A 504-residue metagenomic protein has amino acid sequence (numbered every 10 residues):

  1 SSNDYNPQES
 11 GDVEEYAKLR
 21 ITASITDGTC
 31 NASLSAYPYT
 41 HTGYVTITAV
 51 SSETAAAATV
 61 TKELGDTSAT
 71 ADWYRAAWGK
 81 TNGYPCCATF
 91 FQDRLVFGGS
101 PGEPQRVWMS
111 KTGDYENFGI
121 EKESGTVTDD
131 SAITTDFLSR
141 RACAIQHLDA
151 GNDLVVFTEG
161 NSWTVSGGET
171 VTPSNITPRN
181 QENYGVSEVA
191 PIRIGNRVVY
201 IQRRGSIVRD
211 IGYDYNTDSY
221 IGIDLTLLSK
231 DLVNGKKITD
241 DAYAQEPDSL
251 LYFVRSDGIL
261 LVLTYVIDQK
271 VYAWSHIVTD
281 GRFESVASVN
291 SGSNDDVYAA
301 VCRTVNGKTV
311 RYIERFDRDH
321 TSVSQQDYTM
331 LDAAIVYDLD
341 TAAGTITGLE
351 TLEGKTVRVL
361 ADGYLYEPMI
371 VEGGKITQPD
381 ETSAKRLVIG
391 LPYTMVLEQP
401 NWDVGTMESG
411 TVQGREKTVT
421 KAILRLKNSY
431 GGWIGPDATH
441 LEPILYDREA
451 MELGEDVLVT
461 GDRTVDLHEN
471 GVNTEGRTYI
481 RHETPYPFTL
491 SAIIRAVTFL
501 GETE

Functional and structural regions predicted by a protein language model:
S1-S2, I47, S52-K62, G373-D380: A generic structural motif
D4-D27, N31, L64-N82, T309-D317 (+2 more regions): Extended Gly/Ser/Thr-rich low-complexity repeat segments, especially those forming or decorating extracellular
Y5-T54, Q269, E350-V371: Ser/Thr/Gly-rich low-complexity blocks that favor extended beta-strand/coil architectures
D12-A23, C87-A88, V96-F97, Y252: Short hydrophobic/aromatic-rich beta-strand motifs
T61, D66-P101, R106-S110, T411-D456: Long, low-complexity intrinsically disordered regions
T70-P247, L263-A287: Beta-propeller and closely related beta-pinwheel folds
R140-C143, N183-G185, R204-E504: Beta-sheet repeat architectures centered on beta-propellers
